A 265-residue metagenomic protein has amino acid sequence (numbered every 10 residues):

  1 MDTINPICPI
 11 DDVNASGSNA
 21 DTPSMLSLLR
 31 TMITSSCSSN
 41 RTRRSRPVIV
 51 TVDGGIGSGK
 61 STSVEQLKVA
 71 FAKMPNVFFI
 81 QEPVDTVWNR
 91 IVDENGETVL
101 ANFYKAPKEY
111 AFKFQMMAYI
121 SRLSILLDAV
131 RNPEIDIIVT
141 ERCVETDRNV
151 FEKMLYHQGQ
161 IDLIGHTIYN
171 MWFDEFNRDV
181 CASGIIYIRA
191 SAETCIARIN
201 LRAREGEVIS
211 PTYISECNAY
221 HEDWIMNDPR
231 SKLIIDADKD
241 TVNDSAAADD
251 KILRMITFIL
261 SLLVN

Functional and structural regions predicted by a protein language model:
D2-I7, N40, I196-N265: NTP-dependent small-molecule kinase module
D2-V48: Extreme N-terminal, non-catalytic leader segments that precede Walker-type/kinase nucleotide-binding cores
V52: Hydrophobic anchor at the beta1->P-loop junction of P-loop NTPases
K60: Conserved lysine of the Walker
S63, L67: Hydrophobic positions on the alpha1 helix immediately C-terminal to the Walker A/P-loop
V69-Q115, S121: Conserved substrate/cofactor phosphate-moiety recognition/catalytic segment in nucleotide-dependent phosphotransferases
E109-V180: Glycine-rich phosphate-binding loop used to anchor ATP phosphates in small-molecule kinases, encompassing both
R148-E222: A glycine- and Lys/Arg-enriched "phosphate-lid" helix/loop adjacent to the NTP-binding pocket of small-molecule kinases
